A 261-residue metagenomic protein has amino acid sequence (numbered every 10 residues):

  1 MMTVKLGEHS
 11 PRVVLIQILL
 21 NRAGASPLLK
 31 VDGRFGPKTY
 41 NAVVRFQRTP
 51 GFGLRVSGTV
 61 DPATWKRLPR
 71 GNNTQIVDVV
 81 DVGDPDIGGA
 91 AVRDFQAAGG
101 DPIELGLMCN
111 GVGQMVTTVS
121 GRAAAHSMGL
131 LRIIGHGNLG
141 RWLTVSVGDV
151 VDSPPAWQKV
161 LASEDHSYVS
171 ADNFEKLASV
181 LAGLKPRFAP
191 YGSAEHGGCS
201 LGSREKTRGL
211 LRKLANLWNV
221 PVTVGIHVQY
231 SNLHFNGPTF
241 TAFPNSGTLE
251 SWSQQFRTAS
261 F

Functional and structural regions predicted by a protein language model:
M1-G33: Acidic, Ser/Thr/Pro/Gly-enriched interdomain connector segments
V43: Conserved hydrophobic/aromatic packing and binding residues within compact polymer-binding modules
N73-A124: A domain-level signal for caspase-like cysteine endopeptidase catalytic cores and their zymogen-processing architecture
Q75-V77, S127-R132, S193: Structural motif
G83-G89, N110-G111, G137-R141, S200-R204: Short acidic, S/G/P-rich loop/turn micro-motifs used as interaction or catalytic elements
I134, R141-N232: Catalytic cores of nucleophile-dependent amide-cleaving enzymes
V224-F261: Caspase-like cysteine protease fold
